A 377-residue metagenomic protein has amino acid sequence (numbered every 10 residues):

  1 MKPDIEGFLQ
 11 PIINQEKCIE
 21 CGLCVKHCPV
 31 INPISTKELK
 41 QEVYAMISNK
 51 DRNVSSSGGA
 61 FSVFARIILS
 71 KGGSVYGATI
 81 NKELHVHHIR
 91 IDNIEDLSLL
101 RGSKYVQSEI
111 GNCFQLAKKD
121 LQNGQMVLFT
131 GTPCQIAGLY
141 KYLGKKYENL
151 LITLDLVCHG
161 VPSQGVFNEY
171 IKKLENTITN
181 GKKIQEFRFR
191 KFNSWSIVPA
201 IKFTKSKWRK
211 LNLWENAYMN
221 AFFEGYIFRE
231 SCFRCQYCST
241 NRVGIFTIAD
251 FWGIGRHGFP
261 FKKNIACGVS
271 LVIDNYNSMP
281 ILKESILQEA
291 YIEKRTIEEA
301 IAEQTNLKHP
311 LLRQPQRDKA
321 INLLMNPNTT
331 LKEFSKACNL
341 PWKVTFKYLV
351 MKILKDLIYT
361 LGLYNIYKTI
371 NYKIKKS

Functional and structural regions predicted by a protein language model:
M1-E20, N49, Q185, E215-N220 (+1 more regions): Ferredoxin-like iron-sulfur electron-transfer modules
M1-I12, L23-K40, G244-F246: Iron-sulfur cluster-binding cysteine motifs and their immediate structural context in ferredoxin-like electron-transfer
I12-I31, G59, C134, F228-C238: Cysteine-centered iron-sulfur cluster-binding motifs in ferredoxin-type domains/subunits of redox enzymes
K37-S62: Extended interfacial segments that mediate partner engagement and assembly in macromolecular machines
K71-S74, E175-S377: Long, compositionally biased charged/polar accessory segments in the mid-to-C-terminal portions of proteins
L84-C113: Glycine-rich phosphate-binding "P-loop"
D96-L97, G144-L156: A short alpha->loop->secondary-structure connector
L150-L174: Short, flexible loop segments at boundaries between secondary-structure elements
